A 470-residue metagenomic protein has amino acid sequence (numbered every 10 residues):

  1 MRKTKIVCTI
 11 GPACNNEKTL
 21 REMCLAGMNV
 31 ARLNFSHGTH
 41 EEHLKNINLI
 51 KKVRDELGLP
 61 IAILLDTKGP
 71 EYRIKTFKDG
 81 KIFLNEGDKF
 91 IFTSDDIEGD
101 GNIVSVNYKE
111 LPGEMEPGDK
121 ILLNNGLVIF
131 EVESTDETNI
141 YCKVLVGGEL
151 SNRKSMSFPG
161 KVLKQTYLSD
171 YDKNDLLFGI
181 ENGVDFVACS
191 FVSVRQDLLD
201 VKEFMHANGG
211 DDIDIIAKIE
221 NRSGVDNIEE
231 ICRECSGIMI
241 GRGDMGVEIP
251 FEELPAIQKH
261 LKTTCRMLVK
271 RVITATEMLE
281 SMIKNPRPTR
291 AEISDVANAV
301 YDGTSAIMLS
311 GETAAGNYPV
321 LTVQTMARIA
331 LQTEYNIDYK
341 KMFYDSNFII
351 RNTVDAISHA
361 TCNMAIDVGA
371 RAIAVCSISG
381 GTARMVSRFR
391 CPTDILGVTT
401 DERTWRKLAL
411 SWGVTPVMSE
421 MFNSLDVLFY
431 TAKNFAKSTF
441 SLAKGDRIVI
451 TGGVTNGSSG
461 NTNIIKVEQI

Functional and structural regions predicted by a protein language model:
M1-I470: Non-catalytic helical/linker scaffolds that mediate oligomerization, partner binding, and domain coupling around large
